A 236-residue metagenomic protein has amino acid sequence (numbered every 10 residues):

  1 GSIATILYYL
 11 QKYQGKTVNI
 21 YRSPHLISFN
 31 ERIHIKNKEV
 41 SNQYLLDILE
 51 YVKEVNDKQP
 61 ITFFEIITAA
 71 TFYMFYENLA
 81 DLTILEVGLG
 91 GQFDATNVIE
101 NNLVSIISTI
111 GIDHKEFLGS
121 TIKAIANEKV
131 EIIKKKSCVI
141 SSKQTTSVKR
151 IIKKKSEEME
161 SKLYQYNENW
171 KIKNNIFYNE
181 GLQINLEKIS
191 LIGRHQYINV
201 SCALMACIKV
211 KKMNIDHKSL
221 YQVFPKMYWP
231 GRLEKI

Functional and structural regions predicted by a protein language model:
G1-N19: A conserved segment at the C-terminal end of the G1
L7, T71, R150-I152: Aromatic/hydrophobic pocket-lining residues that form π-stacking "cages" and hydrophobic walls in ligand
L10-Q14, M74-E77, A206-M213: Active-site catalytic microenvironments for nucleophilic, acid-base chemistry
Y13-E100, L118, T146: ATP-dependent carboxylate-amine ligase catalytic core
N19-Y21, V104-I106, I140, Y164: Hydrophobic/aromatic beta-strand patches that form the interior of the parallel beta-sheet core in alpha/beta enzyme
I33, N102-I106, E157-M159: PLP-dependent aminotransferase-like
E39-I61, I112, E116-A126, V130 (+1 more regions): Adenine nucleotide phosphate-binding catalytic loops in nucleotide-utilizing enzymes
N78-V139: Phosphate/Mg2+-binding loops and adjacent switch elements in nucleotide/diphosphate-handling enzyme cores
